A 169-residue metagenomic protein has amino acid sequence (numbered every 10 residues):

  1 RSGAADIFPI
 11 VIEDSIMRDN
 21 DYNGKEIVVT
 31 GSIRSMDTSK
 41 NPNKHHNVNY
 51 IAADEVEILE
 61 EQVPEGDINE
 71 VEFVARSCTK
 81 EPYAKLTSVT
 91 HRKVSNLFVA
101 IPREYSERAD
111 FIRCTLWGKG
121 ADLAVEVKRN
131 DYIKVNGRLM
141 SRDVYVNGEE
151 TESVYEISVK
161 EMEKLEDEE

Functional and structural regions predicted by a protein language model:
R1-E169: Single-stranded nucleic acid-binding surfaces, predominantly the OB-fold ssDNA-binding core
